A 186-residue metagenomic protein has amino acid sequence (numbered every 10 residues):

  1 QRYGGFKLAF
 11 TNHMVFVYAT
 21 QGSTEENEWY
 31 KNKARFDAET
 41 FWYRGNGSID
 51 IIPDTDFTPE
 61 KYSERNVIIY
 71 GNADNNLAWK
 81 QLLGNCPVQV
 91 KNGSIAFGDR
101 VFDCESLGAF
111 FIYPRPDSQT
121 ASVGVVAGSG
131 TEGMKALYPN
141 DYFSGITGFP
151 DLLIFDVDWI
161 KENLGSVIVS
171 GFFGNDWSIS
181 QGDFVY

Functional and structural regions predicted by a protein language model:
Q1-Y186: Solvent-exposed alpha-helical segments and adjacent loops that form catalytic or protein-interaction surfaces
